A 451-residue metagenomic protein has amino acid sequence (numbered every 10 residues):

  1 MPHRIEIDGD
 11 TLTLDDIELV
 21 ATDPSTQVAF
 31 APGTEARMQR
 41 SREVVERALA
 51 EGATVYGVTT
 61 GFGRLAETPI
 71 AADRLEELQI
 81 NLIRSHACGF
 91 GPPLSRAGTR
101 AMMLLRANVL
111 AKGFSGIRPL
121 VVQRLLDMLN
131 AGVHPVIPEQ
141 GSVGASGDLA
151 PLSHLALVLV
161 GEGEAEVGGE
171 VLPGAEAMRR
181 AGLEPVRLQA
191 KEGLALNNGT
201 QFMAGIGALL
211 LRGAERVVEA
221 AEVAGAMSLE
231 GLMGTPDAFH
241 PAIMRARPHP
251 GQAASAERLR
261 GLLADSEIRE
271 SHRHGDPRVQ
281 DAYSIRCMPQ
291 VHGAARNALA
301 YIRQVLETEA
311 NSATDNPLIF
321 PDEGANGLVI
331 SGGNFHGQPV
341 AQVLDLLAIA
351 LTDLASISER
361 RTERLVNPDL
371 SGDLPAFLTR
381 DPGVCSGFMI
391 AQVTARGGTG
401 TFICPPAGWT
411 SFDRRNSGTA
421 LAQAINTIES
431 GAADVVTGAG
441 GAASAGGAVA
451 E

Functional and structural regions predicted by a protein language model:
M1-G52: N- or domain-start disorder-to-order transition segments that initiate the globular core
T11-P24, T68-G98, D127, A131 (+3 more regions): Glycine-/small-residue-rich beta-strand-loop submotif within the FAD-binding core of flavoenzymes
Y56-I70, R74-L78, S85-N108, V136-V160 (+3 more regions): FAD-binding core of FAD-dependent oxidoreductases, characterized by glycine-rich FAD pyrophosphate-binding loops
H86-G116, G174-A208, R278, L370-V436: A structural-propensity feature for long, helix-poor, extended segments
F114-Q140: FAD-binding glycine-rich core of flavoenzymes that anchor FAD
A145-L155, V160, A298, I302 (+2 more regions): Glycine-rich anion/phosphate-binding loop at the beta-strand->alpha-helix junction
P151-R260, A264, P405-N416, G431-G441 (+1 more regions): Mobile "lid/hinge" segments at catalytic clefts and subdomain interfaces of large enzymes
L229-S356, G372: Accessory "access/gating" subregions that flank catalytic or transport cores
